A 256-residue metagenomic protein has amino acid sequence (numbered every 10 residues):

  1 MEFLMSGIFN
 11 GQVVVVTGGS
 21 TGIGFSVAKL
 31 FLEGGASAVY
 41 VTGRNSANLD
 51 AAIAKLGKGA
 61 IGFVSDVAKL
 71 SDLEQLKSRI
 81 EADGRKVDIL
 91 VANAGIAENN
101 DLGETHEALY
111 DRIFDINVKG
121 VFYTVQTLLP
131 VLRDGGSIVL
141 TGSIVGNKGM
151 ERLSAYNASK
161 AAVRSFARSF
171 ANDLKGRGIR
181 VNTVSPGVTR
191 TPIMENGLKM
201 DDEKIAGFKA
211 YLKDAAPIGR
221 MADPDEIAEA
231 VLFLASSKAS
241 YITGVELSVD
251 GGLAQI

Functional and structural regions predicted by a protein language model:
S20-G22: Conserved glycine-rich cofactor-binding loop
A36-A51: Conserved glycine-rich Rossmann-like NAD(P)H-binding loop of the short-chain dehydrogenase/reductase
D101-L102, H106-R112, L212: Substrate-binding pocket helix/loop in short-chain dehydrogenase/reductase
V125, S159, A167: Active-site helix of classical SDR
P130, N172-G176, S240: Alpha-helical segment proximal to the catalytic Tyr-Lys
V131, R220-V249, A254: C-terminal substrate-recognition "lid" of short-chain dehydrogenase/reductases
S143: Residue(s) in the substrate-gating loop at a strand-loop-helix junction that position the organic substrate next
